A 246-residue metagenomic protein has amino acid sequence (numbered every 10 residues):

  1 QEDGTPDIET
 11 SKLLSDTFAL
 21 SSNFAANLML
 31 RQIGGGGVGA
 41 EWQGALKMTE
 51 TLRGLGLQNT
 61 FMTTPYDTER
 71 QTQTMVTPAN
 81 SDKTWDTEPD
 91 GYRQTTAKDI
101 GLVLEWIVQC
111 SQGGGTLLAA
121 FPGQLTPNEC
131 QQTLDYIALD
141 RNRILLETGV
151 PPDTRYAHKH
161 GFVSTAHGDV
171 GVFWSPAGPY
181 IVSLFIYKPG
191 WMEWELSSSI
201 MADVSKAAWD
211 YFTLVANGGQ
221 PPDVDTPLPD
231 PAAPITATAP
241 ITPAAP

Functional and structural regions predicted by a protein language model:
Q1-E2, T17, I100, V182: Active-site SXXK
Q1-T5, Y211: Short intrinsically disordered, low-complexity coil segments enriched in acidic
T5-E88, Q94-K98, W106: Active-site-adjacent helix/loop patches that line small-molecule binding or acyl-intermediate pockets
G34, Y92-A97, G101-P246: Structured C-terminal helix/loop/strand segments within mature extracytoplasmic catalytic/sensor domains
